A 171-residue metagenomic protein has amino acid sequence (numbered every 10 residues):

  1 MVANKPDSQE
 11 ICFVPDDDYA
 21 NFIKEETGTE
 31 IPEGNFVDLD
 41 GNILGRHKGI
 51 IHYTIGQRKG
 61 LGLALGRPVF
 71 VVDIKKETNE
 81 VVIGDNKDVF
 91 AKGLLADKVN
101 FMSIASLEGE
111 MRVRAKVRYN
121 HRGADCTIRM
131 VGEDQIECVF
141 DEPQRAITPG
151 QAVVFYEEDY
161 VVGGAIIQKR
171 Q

Functional and structural regions predicted by a protein language model:
M1-V161, A165-Q171: Nucleotide-activated chemistry modules centered on ATP-dependent adenylation/adenylyltransferase
